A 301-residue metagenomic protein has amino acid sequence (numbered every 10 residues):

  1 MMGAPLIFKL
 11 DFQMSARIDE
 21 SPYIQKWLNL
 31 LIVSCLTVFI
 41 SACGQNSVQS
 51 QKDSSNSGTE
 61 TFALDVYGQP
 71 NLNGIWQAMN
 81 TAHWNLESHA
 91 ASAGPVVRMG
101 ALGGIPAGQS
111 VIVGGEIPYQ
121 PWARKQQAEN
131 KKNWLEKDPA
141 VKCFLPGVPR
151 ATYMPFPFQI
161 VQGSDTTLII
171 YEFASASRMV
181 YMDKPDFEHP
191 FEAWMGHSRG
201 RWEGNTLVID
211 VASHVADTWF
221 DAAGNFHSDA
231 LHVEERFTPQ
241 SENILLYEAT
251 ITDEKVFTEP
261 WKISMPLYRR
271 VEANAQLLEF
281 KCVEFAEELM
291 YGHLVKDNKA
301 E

Functional and structural regions predicted by a protein language model:
M1-K26: N-terminal secretory signal peptides that target proteins for export/translocation
W27-S41: Bacterial N-terminal signal peptides
C43-E301: PEST-like low-complexity, intrinsically disordered acidic/proline/serine-rich tracts that flank trafficking/processing
